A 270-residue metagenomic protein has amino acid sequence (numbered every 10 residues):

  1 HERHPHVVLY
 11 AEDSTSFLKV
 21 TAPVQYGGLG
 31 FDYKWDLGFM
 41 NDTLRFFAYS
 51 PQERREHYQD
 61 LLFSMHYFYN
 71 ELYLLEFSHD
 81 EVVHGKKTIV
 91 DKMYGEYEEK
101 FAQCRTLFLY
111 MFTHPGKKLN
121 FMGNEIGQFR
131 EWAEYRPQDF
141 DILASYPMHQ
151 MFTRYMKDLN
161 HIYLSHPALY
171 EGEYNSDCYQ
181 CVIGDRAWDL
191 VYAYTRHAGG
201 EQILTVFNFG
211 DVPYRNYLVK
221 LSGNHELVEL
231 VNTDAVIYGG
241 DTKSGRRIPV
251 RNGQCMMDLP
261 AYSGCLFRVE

Functional and structural regions predicted by a protein language model:
H1-R136, L164, Y170, Y174 (+3 more regions): Conserved alpha/beta catalytic core and glycan-binding cleft of carbohydrate-active enzymes
V90-E99, D139-Q150, R251-M256: Active-site rim elements
A102-T106, P147-R154, A261: Generic recognition of stable, solvent-exposed alpha-helical segments in well-folded globular domains
Y110, D158-H161, F267-R268: Residue-level signal for well-ordered alpha-helical scaffold segments within enzymatic catalytic domains
A144-P147, M151-T153, L159-H161, S165 (+1 more regions): C-terminal accessory region downstream of the catalytic core in glycan-modifying enzymes
S244-E270: C-terminal beta-strand-rich structural cap/linker in extracellular carbohydrate-active enzymes
